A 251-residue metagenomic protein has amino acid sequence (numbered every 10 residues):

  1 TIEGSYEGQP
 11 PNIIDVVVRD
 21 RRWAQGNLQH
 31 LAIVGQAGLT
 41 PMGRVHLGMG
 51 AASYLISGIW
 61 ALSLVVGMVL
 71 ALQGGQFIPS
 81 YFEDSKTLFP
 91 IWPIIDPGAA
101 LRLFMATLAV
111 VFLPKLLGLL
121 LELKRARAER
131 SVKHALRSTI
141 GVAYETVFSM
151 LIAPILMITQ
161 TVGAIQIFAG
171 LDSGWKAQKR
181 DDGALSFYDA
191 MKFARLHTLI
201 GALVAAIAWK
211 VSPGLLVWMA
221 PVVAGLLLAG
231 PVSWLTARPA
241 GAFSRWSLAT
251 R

Functional and structural regions predicted by a protein language model:
T1-V142, T146, M150, R238-R251: Non-transmembrane catalytic domains and loops of membrane-associated enzymes and transporters that build or traffic
A109-R125, Q160-I167, A206-P213: Transmembrane alpha-helical segments in integral membrane proteins
T146-A164: Hydrophobic, aromatic-rich membrane-embedded alpha-helical segments
G163-Y188: Membrane-helix boundary/interface segments in integral membrane proteins
K179, F187-R251: C-terminal amphipathic alpha-helical interaction region
